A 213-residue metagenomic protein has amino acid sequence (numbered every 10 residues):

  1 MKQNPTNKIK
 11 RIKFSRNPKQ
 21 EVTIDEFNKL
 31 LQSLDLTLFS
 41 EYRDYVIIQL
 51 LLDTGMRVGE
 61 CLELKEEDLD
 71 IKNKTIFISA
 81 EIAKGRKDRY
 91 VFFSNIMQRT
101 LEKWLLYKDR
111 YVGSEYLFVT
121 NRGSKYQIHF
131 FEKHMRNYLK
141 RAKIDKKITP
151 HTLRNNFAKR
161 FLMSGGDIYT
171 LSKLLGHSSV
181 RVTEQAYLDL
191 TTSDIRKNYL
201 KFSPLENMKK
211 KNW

Functional and structural regions predicted by a protein language model:
M1-K29, V119-S124: Flexible interdomain linker/hinge and immediately adjacent N-terminus of the catalytic tyrosine-recombinase domain
R16, N28-V58, G85: Basic, Lys/Arg- and aromatic-enriched nucleic-acid-binding interface segment
E21, A80-I82, L175, V180-K201: Catalytic-site neighborhood detector that most strongly recognizes the C-terminal catalytic loop/helix of tyrosine
Q49, D53, N137, R154-S178: C-terminal catalytic core of tyrosine-transesterase DNA break-rejoin enzymes
G59, E63-T100: Conserved tyrosine-mediated DNA breakage-rejoining catalytic core shared by Y-recombinases
L69-I71, Q127, D145-K147, G166-Q185 (+2 more regions): Short, polar N-cap/turn motifs at the start of nucleic acid-interacting alpha helices
S94-D145: Active-site/catalytic core of tyrosine-dependent DNA strand-transfer enzymes
F202-W213: C-terminal secondary-structure termini that scaffold catalytic or DNA-interacting sites
